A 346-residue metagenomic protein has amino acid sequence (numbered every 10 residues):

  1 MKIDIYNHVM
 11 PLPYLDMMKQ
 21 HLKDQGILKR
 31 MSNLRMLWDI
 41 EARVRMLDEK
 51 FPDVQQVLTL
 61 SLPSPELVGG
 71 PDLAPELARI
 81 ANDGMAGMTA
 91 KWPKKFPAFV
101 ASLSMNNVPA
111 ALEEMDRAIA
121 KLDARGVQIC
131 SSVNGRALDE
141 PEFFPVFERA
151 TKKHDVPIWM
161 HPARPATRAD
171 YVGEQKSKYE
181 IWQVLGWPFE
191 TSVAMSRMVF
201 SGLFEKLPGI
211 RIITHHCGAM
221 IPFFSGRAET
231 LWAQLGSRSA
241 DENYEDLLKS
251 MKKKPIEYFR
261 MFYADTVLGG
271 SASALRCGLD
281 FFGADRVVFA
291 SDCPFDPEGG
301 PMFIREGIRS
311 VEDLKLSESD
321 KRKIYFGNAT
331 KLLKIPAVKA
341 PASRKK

Functional and structural regions predicted by a protein language model:
M1-I5, M10-Q55, D83-K94, E113-R117 (+5 more regions): Mid-to-C-terminal alpha-helical segments outside catalytic/metal-binding sites
V9, M105, P162-D170, P294-D296: Short glycine-enriched loops at secondary-structure junctions
P13-K19, G69-G70, D170-G173, F224-A228 (+3 more regions): Short aromatic-enriched loop/helix-cap "lid" or pocket-rim segments at secondary-structure transitions that line
N33-E41, R79, D83, R136-F147: Aromatic- and glycine-enriched glycan-recognition loops and surfaces that form the carbohydrate-binding subsites
T59-L62, S102-S104, H161-A163, H215-A219 (+1 more regions): Short, well-ordered beta-to-alpha junction loops that form the rim of enzyme active sites and present histidine/acidic
L60, D72-P75, A111-D123, I213 (+1 more regions): Short, electropositive alpha-helical surface patch
L62-L77, P109, Y179-E180: Surface-exposed, active-site-proximal loop segments in enzymatic domains
I119-V288, S343-K346: Catalytic pocket-lining loop regions of alpha/beta-barrel enzymes, especially the amidohydrolase/enolase/GH5 lineages
